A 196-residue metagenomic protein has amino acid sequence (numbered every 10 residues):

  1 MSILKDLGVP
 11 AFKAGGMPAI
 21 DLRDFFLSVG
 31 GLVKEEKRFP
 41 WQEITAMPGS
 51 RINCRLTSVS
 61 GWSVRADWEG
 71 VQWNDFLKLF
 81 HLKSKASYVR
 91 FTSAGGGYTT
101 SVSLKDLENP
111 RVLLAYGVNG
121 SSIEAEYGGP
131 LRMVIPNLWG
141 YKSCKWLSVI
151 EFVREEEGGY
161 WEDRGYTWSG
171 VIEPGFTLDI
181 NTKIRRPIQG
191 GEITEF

Functional and structural regions predicted by a protein language model:
M1-L27, L32-V33, F39, L79-F196: Extended, aromatic/histidine-rich regions of cofactor-dependent oxidoreductases associated with respiratory
G16-W68: A glycine-rich, hydrophobic loop/mini-helix early in the fold
P40-Q42, Q72-N74, G117: Short acidic (Asp/Glu) patches
Q42-A46, D75, R186: Charged/polar, solvent-exposed surface patches and flexible loops
L56-A94: Extracellular-facing segments of soluble proteins and assemblies that are Gly/Ser/Thr-biased and enriched in aromatics
